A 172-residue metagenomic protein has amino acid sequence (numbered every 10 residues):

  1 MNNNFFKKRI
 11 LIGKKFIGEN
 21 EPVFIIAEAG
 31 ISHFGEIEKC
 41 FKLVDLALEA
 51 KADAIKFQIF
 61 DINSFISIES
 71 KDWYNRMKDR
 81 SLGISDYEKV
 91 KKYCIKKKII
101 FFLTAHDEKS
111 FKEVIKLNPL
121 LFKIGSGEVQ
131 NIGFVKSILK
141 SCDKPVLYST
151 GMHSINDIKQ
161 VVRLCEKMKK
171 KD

Functional and structural regions predicted by a protein language model:
N2-I26: N-terminal amphipathic alpha-helix/helix-capping segment at the start of soluble metabolic enzymes
I25-A29, I55-F57, F101-T104, F122-I124 (+2 more regions): Hydrophobic faces of well-ordered beta-strands that scaffold small-molecule active sites in alpha/beta enzyme cores
E28, A47, V114, S149: Conserved, mostly hydrophobic/aromatic
G30-S32, F60-I62, H106-E108, G127 (+1 more regions): Active-site beta-loop-alpha junctions enriched in small/polar residues
S32-L46, A50, I84-D86: Glycine-rich anion/phosphate-binding loops
G35, A50-L82: Glycine-rich, proline-tolerant flexible connector loops at the mouths of alpha/beta enzymes
I37, S81-Y87, I124-D143, L147 (+1 more regions): Active-site-adjacent beta->alpha loops and helix N-cap segments on the catalytic face of soluble alpha/beta enzymes
K51, I115-F122, L139-V146, E166-K171: Glycine-enriched alpha-helix->loop->beta-strand junction motifs that scaffold or abut catalytic
